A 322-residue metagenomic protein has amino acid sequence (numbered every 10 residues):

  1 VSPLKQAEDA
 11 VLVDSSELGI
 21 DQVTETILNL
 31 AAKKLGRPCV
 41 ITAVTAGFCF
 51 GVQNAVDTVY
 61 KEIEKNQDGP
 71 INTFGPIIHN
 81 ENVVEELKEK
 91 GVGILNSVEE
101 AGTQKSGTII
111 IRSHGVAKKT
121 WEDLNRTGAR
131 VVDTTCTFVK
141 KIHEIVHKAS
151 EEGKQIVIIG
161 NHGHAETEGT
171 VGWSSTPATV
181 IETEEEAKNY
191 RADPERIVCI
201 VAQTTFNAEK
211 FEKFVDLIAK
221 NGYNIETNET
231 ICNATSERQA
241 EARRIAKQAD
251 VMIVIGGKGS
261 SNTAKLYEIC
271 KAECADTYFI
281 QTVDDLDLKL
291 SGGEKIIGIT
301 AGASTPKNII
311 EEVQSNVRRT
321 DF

Functional and structural regions predicted by a protein language model:
V1-T26: Small-molecule kinase domains that catalyze NTP-dependent phosphoryl transfer to phosphate-bearing small molecules
E8, A32-K33: Intrinsic disorder/low-complexity segments
I27, A31, V317: Hydrophobic "lid"/C-terminal helical patch of Rossmann-like NAD(P)-dependent dehydrogenase/epimerase domains
G36-F322: The feature marks the mature, well-folded catalytic cores of soluble enzymes
